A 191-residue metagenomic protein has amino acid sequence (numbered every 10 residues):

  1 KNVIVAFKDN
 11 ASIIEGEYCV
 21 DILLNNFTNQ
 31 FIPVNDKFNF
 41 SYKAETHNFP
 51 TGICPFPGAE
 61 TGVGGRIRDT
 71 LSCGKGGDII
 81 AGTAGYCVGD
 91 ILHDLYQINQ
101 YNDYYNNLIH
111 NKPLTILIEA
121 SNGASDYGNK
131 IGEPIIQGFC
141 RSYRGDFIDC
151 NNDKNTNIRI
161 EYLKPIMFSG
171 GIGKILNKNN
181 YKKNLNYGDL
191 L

Functional and structural regions predicted by a protein language model:
K1-L191: Glycine/proline-enriched, intrinsically flexible loops and inter-domain linkers
